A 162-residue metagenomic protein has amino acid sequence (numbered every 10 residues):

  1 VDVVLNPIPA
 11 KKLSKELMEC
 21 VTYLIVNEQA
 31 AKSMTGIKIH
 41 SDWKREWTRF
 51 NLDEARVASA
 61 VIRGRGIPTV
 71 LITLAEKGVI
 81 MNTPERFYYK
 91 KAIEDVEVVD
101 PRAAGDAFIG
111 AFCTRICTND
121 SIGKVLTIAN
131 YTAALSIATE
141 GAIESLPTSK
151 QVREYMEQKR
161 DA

Functional and structural regions predicted by a protein language model:
V1-V4: Short beta-strand/loop segments at the ligand-binding rim of alpha/beta enzyme cores
P7-K11: Short beta->alpha connector loops
K12, E16, I37-A162: Conserved phosphate-binding/catalytic region of the ribokinase-like
V21-A31: Non-cysteine beta-strand/loop elements that form the S-adenosyl-L-methionine
A31-K32, V152: A generic structural signal for short hydrophobic patches within well-formed alpha-helices
